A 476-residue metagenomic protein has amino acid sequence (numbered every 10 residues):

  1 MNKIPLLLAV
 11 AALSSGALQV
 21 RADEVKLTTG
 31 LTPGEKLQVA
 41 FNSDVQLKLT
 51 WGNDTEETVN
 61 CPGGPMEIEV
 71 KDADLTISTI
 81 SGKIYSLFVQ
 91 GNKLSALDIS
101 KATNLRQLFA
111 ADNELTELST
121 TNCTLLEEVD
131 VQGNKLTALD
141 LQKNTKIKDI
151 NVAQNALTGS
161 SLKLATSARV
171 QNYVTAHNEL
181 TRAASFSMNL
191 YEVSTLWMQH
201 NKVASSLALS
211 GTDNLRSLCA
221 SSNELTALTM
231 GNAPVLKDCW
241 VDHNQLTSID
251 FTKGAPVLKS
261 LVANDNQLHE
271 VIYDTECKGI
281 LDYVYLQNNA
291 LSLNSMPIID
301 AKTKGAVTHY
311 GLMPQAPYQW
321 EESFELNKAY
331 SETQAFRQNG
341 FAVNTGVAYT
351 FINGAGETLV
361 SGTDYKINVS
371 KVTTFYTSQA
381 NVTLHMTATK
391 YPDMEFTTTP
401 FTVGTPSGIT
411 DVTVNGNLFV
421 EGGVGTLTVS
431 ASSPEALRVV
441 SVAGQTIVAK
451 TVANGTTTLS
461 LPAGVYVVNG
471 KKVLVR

Functional and structural regions predicted by a protein language model:
N2-A96, K101-T103, A168, A290-S407: N-terminal capping/linker segments that flank leucine-rich repeat
D74, Y283, N381-T383, A463-V467: Short, conserved beta-strand segments of beta-strand-rich sandwich/propeller modules, principally
K83, K101-L105, E114, N122-E127 (+7 more regions): Leucine-rich repeat
L87, L108-A110, V129-V131, I150-V152 (+6 more regions): Conserved hydrophobic beta-strand positions in leucine-rich repeat
L97, L118, L139, S160-L162 (+6 more regions): Canonical leucine-rich repeat
Q199, T410-R476: C-terminal outer-membrane/trafficking sorting elements
D238-N288: Ankyrin-repeat and related helical/solenoid repeat scaffolds used for protein-protein interactions
